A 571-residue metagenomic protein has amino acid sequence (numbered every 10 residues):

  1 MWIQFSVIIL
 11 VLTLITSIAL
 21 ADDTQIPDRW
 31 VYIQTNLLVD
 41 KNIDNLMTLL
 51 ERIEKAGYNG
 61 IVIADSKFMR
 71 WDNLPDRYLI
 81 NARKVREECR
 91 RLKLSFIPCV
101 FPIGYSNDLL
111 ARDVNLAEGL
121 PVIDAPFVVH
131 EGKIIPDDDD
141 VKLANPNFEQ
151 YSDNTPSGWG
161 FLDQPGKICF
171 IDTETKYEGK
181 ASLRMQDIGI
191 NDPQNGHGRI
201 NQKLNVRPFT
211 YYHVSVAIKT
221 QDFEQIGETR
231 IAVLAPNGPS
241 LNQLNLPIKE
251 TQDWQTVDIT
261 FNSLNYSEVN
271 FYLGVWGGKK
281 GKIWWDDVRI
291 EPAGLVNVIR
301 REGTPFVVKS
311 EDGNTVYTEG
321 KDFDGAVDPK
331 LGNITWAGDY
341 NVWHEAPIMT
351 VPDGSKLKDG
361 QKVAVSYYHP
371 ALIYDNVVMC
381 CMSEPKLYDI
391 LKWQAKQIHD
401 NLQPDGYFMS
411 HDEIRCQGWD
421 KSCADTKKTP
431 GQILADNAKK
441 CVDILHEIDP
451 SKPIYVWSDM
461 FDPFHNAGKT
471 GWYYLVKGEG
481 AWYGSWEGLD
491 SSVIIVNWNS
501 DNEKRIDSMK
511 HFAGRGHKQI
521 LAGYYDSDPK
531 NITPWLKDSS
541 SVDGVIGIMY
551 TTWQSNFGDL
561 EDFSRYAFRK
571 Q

Functional and structural regions predicted by a protein language model:
F5-T16: Bacterial N-terminal signal peptides
A19-A21: Boundary at the C-terminal end of the N-terminal hydrophobic targeting segment
P27-D140, Q361, S366-G478, W486-L489 (+1 more regions): Aromatic-lined carbohydrate-binding surfaces of glycoside hydrolases
V129-W343: Extracellular and organelle-lumenal recognition/adhesion modules and their flexible linkers in secreted
V296-K321, A346-I348, K358-Q361, H369-Y374 (+2 more regions): Interface-prone segments of viral and bacterial extracellular assemblies
H465-T533: Glycoside hydrolase catalytic-domain groove-lining segments
L521-Q571: Substrate-binding cleft of secreted/luminal carbohydrate-active enzymes
